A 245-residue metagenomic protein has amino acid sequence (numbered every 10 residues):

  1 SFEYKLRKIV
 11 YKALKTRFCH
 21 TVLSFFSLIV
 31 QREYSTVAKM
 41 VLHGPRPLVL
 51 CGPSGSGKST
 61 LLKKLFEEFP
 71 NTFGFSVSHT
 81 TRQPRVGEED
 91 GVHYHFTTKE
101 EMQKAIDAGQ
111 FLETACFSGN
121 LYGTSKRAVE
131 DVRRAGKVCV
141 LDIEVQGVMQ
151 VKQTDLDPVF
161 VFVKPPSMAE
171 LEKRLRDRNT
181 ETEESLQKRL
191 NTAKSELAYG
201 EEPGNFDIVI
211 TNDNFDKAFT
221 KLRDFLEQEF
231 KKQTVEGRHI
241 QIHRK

Functional and structural regions predicted by a protein language model:
L50: Hydrophobic anchor at the beta1->P-loop junction of P-loop NTPases
P53: P-loop (Walker A) phosphate-binding loop of NTP-binding proteins
K58: Conserved lysine of the Walker
E67-F75: Post-Walker A helix-loop "phosphate-sensing" segment adjacent to the P-loop in P-loop NTPases
S78-C139: ATP-dependent small-molecule kinase phosphotransfer cores that center on conserved nucleotide phosphate-binding segments
Q103-Q110, T124-T180: ATP-dependent NMP and nucleoside kinases share a basic, alpha-helical "lid"
T180-Q228, G237-K245: Small-molecule kinase domains that catalyze NTP-dependent phosphoryl transfer to phosphate-bearing small molecules
